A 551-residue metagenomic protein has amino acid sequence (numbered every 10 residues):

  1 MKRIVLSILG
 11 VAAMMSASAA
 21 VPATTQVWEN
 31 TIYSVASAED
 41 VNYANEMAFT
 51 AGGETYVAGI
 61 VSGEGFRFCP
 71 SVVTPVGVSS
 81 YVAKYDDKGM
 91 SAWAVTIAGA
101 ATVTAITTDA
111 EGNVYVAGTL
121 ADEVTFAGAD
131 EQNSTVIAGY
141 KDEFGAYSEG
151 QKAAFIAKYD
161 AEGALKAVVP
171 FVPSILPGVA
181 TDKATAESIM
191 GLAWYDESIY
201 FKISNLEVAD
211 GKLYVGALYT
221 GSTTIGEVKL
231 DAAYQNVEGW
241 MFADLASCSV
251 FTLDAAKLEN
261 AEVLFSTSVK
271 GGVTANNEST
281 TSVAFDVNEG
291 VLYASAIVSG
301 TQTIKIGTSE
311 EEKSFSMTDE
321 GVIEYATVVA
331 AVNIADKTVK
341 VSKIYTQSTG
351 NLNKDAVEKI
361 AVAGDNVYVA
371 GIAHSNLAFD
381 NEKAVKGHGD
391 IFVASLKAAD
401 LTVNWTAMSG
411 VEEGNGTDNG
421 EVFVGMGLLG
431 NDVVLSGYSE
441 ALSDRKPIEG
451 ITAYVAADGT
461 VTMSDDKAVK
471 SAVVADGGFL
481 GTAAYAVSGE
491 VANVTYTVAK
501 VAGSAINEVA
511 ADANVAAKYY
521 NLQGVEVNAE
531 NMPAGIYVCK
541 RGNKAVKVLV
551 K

Functional and structural regions predicted by a protein language model:
M1, A13-S16, V82, I156 (+4 more regions): Generic N-terminal leader/processing signal
M1-T25: Bacterial Sec-dependent N-terminal signal peptides
I8-L9, A164, V546: A periodicity- and composition-biased signal for non-globular, repetitive helical segments
A20-G503: A sequence-level/structural motif corresponding to short, flexible coil/turn segments enriched in small polar residues
S504-K551: C-terminal outer-membrane/trafficking sorting elements
